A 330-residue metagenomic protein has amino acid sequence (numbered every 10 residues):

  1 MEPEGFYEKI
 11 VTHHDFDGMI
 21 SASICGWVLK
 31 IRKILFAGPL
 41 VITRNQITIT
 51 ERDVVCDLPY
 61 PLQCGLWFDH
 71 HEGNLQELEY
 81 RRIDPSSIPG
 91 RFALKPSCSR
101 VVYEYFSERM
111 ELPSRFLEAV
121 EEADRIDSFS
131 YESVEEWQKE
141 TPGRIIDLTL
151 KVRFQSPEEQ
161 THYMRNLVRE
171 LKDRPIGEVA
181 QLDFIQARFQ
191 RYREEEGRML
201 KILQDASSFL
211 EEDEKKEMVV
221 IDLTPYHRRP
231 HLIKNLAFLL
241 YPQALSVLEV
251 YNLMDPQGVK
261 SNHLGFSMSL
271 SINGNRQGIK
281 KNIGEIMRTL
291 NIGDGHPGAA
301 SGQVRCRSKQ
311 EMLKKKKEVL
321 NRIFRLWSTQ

Functional and structural regions predicted by a protein language model:
M1-R144, E194-Q204, D213-L245, V250-Q330: Replace "Mg2+/Mn2+-dependent" with "divalent metal-dependent
I126-M218: Hydrophobic, aromatic-enriched interface-forming segments
